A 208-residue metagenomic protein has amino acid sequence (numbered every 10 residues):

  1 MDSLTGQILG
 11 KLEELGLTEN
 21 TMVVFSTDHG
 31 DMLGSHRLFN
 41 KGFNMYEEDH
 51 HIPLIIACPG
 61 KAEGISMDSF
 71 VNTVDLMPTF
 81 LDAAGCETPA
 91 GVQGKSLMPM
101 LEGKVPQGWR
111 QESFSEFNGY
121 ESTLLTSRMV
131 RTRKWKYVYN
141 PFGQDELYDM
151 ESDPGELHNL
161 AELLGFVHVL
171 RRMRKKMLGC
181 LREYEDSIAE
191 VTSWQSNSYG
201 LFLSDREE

Functional and structural regions predicted by a protein language model:
M1-D2: Outer-membrane beta-barrel transmembrane strands
T5, V23, D28, P53-L54 (+6 more regions): Generic structural signal for small/hydrophobic residues in well-ordered secondary structure, especially within
G6, P59, D68-V105, S152: Non-catalytic, well-ordered alpha-helical segments in soluble enzyme domains
G10-N72: Histidine-centered active-site microenvironments of extracellular/periplasmic hydrolases and transferases
H51, N72-A83, S96, M100 (+4 more regions): Generic recognition of well-ordered alpha-helical segments
Q111-S115, Q195: WW-domain-binding short linear motifs
S127-Q144: Low-complexity, glycine/alanine/valine/leucine- and proline-rich hydrophobic stretches
E162-E208: Long, internal low-complexity/basic segments
